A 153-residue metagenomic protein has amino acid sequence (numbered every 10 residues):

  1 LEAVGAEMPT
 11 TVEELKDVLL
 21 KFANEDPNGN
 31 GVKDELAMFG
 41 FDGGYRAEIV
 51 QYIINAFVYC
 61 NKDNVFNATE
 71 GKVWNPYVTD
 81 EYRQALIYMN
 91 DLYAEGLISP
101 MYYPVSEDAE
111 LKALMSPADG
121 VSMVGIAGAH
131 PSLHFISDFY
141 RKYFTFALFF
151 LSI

Functional and structural regions predicted by a protein language model:
L1-I153: Extracytoplasmic/secretory soluble proteins
